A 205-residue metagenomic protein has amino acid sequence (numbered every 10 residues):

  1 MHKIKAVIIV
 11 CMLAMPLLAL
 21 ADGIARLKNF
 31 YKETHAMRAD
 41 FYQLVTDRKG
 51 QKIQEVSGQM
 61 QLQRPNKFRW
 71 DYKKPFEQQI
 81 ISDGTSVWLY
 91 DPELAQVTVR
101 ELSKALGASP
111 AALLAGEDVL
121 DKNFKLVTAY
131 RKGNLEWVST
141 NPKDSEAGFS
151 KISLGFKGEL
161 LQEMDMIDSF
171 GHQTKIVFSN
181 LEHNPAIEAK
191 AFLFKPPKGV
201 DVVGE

Functional and structural regions predicted by a protein language model:
M1-I8: Bacterial N-terminal signal peptides that target proteins for export
I8-I9, L18-A19: Cleavable N-terminal signal peptides
A14-P16: N-terminal signal peptide c-region/cleavage motif recognized by signal peptidases
D22-D47, Q51-I53, I81, Y90-S150 (+1 more regions): Flexible, processing/modification-adjacent segments and terminal tails in exported/periplasmic/extracellular proteins
H35-M37, V56-G58, R64-N66, F76 (+6 more regions): Envelope-exposed proteins and targeting segments
V45, L62-R64, G158: Beta-strand elements of well-folded, non-transmembrane domains
Q59-S109, T174-K175: An acidic-aromatic
T98, K122-E205: Gly/Pro-enriched, hydrophobic low-complexity segments that function as extracytoplasmic propeptides/linkers
